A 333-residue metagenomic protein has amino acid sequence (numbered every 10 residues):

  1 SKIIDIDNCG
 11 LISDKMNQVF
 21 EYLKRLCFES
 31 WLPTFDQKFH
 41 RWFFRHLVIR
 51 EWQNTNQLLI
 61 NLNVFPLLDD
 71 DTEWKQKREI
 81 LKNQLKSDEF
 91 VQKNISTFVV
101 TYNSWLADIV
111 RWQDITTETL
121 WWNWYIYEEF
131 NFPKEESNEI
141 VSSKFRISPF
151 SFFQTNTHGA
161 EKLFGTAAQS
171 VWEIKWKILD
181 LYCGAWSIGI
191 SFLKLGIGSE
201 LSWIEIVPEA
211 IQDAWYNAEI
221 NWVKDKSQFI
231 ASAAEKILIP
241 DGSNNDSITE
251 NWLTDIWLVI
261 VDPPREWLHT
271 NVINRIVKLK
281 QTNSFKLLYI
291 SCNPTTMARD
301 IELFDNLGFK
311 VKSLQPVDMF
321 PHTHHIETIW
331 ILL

Functional and structural regions predicted by a protein language model:
S1-T34, H40, Q53-T55: Extended interfacial segments that mediate partner engagement and assembly in macromolecular machines
C9, L62-E73: A short interface-forming secondary-structure element
K24-V48, R111-I126: Conserved alpha/beta core surface patches that mediate binding of polyanionic ligands
Q37-K38, R45-R50, S104, Q315-M319: Short, solvent-exposed loop/turn elements at beta->coil junctions and helix N-caps that rim active or binding pockets
I49, N56-P66, K144-S148: Short, aliphatic-rich beta-strand segments
N54-N56, H324-H325: A short, glycine/Asx- and small/polar-enriched loop/turn that sits immediately N-terminal to a beta-strand
D69-L333: Rossmann-like S-adenosyl-L-methionine
